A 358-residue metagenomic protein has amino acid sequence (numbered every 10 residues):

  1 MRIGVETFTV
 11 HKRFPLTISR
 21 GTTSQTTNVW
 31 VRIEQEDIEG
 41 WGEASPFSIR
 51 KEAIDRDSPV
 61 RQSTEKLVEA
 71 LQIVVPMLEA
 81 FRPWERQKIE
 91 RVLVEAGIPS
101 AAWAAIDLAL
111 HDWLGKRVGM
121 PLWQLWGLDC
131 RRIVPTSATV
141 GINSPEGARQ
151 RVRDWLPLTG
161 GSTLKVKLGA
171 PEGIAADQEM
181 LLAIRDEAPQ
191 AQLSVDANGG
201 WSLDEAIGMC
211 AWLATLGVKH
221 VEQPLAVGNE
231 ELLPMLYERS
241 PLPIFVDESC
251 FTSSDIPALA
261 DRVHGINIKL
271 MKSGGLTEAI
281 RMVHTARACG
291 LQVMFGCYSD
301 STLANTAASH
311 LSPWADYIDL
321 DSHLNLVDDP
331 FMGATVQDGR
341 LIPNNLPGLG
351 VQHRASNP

Functional and structural regions predicted by a protein language model:
M1-I3, F8-K12, T23, E36 (+1 more regions): Flexible C-terminal active-site loop/helix
V5, I33-E34, E39-R117: Metal- or metallocofactor-binding catalytic centers and their adjacent structured scaffolds across diverse enzyme
P15-R20: Short, P/G- and charge-enriched loop/turn segments at secondary-structure junctions
V31, D37, I106, G119 (+8 more regions): Conserved, mostly hydrophobic/aromatic
P46, I142, L168-E172, G199-W201 (+5 more regions): Active-site-proximal loop/turn and secondary-structure-junction residues that shape catalytic pockets, frequently
L114-G115, L213, Y237, A286: A generic structural signal for well-ordered alpha-helical segments
Q124-S240: Metal-dependent enolase-superfamily TIM-barrel catalytic cores that perform enediolate-based chemistry
G228-D321: Catalytic alpha/beta core domains of metabolic enzymes, predominantly
